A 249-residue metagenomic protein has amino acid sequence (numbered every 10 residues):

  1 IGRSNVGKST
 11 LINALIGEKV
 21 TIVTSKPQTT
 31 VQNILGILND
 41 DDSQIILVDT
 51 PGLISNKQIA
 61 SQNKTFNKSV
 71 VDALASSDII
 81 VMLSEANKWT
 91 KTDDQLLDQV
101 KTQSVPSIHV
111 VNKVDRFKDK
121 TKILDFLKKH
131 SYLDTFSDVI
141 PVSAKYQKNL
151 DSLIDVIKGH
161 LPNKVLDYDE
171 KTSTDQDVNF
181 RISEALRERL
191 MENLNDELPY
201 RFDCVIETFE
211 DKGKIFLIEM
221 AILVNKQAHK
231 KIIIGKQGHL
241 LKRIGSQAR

Functional and structural regions predicted by a protein language model:
I1-I79, S84, A221-L223: Conserved G1/Walker A P-loop phosphate-binding module
G7, N149, L240: Conserved glycine(s) of the Walker
N13, Q32, G36, V48 (+9 more regions): Solvent-exposed alpha-helical segments within well-ordered globular domains of core cellular machineries
E18, I37, D41, L53 (+8 more regions): Conserved, well-folded catalytic cores of nucleic-acid-processing and energy-transducing macromolecular machines
T30, I54-S55, W89-T90, F117-K118 (+1 more regions): Catalytic P-loop NTPase motifs of RecA-like helicase/translocase cores
L38-Q44, K64-V139, N193, E210-L217: Conserved C-terminal guanine-recognition region of P-loop GTPase G domains, centered on the G4
P106-I108, D115-V178: Canonical P-loop GTPase G-domain recognition
V178-R249: P-loop NTP-binding site
